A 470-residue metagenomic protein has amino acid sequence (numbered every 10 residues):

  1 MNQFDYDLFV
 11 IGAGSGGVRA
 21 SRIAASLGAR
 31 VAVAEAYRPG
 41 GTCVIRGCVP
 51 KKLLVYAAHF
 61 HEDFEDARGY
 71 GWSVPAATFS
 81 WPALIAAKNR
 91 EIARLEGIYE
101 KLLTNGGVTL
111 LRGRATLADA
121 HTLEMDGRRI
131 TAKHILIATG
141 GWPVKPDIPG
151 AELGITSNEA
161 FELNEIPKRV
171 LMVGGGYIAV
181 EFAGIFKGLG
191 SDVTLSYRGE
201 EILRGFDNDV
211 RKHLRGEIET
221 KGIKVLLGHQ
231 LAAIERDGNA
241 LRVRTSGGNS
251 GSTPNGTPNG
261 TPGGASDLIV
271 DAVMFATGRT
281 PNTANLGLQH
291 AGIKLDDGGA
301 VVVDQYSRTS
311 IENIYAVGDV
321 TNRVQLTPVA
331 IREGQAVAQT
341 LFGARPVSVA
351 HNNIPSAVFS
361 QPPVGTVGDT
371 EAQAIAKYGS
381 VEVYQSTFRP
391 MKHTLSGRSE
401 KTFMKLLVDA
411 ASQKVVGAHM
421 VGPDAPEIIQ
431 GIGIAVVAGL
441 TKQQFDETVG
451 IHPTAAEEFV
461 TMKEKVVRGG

Functional and structural regions predicted by a protein language model:
N2-G14, I166-G176: Beta1/beta-strand and adjacent pyrophosphate-binding region of the FAD-binding site in flavoprotein oxidoreductases
Q3-Y6, R22-A29, A34-P167, G199-L203 (+4 more regions): Glycine-rich flavin
I11-G16, A20-Y37, T42, V49 (+4 more regions): Flexible, glycine-rich terminal cap/loop adjacent to redox cofactors in electron-transfer oxidoreductases
G12-S15, A36-Y37, V173-G176, F206 (+1 more regions): Glycine-rich Rossmann-fold phosphate-binding loop(s) that bind the pyrophosphate of adenine dinucleotide cofactors
C48, I137-R198, K221-V225, Q289-A291 (+2 more regions): Glycine-rich dinucleotide-binding loop and its adjacent helix/turn
P75, T109-R112, T116-E124, I130 (+3 more regions): A Rossmann-like FAD-binding core segment of flavoenzymes
A151-P167, L268-G343: FAD-site-proximal beta/loop scaffold in flavoenzymes
